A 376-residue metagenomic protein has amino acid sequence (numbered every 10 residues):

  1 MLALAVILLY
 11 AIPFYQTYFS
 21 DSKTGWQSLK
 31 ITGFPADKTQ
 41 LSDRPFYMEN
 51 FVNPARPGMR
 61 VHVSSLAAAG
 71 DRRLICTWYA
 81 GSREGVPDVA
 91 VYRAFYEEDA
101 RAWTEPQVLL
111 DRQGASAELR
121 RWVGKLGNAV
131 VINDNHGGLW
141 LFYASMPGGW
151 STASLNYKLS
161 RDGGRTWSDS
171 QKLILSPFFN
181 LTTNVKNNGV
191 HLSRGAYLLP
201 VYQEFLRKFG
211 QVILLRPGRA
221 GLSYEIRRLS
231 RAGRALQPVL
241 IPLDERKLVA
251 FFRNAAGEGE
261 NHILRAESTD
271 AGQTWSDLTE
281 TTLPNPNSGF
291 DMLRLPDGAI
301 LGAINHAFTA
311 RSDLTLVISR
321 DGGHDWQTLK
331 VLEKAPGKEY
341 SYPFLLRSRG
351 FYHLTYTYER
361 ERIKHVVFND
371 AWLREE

Functional and structural regions predicted by a protein language model:
L2-E376: Asp-box/BNR beta-propeller blade signature and adjacent active/binding-site loops in extracellular glycan-interacting
